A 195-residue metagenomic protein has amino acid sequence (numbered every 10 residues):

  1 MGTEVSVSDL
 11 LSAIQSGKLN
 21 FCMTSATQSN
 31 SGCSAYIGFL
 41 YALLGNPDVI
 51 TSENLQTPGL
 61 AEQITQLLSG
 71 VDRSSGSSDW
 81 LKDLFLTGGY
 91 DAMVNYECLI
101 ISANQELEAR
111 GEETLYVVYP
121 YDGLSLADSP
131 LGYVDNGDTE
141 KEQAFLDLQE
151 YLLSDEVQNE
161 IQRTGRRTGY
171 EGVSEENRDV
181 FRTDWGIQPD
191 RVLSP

Functional and structural regions predicted by a protein language model:
M1-A42: A conserved helix-loop-strand patch within extracytoplasmic ligand-binding domains of the periplasmic binding
M1-V5, Y41-I50, G137-F145: Short helix-loop capping/hinge motifs at secondary-structure junctions, enriched in acidic/polar residues
Q15, F39-D48, L86, Q105 (+3 more regions): Sec-exported extracytoplasmic/periplasmic mature domains
N20-A26, L68-V71, V134-D138: Second-shell loop/turn segments in exported
N20-M23, D91-Y96, G132: Structural recognition of the beta-strand scaffold that forms the well-ordered cores of secreted hydrolase catalytic
A26-S31, C98-I101, D122-S125, G137-D138: Solvent-exposed loop/turn segments at secondary-structure junctions within structured extracellular/periplasmic domains
Y41, N46-Y119: Ligand-binding pocket segment of bilobal, Venus flytrap-like solute-binding proteins
V134-P195: Extracellular/periplasmic juxtamembrane helices and adjacent flexible linkers that interface with membrane partners
